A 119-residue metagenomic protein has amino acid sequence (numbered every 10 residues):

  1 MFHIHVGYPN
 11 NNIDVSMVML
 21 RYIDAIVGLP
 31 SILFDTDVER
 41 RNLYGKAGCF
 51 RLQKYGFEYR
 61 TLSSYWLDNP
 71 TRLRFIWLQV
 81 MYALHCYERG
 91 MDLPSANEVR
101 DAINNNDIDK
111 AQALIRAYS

Functional and structural regions predicted by a protein language model:
M1-N10: Catalytic nucleophile-His microenvironment captured as a short glycine-rich beta-strand/loop that brackets
P9-S119: C-terminal accessory/tail domains of diverse enzymes
